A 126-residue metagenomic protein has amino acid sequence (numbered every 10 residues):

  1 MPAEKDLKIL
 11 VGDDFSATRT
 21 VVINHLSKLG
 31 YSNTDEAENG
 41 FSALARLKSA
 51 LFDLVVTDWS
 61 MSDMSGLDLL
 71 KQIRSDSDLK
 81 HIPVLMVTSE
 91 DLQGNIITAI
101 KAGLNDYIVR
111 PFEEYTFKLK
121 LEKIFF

Functional and structural regions predicted by a protein language model:
D6-A17, V22-L26, V55: Conserved acidic segment of CheY-like receiver
I23, D68, D91-D106: Alpha4 helix (beta4-alpha4-beta5 surface) of REC/receiver domains from two-component response regulators
E36-L54: Acidic, metal-coordinating helix/loop segments flanking the phosphotransfer/catalytic sites of two-component signaling
A37-F41, I96, E114: Conserved Asp/Asn-Gly motif in the active-site loop of CheY-like receiver
N39-S42, S65-K71: Acidic catalytic/metal-coordinating carboxylates
S62, K80, L92: The feature encodes the CheY-like receiver
F112-L121: C-terminal output helix
